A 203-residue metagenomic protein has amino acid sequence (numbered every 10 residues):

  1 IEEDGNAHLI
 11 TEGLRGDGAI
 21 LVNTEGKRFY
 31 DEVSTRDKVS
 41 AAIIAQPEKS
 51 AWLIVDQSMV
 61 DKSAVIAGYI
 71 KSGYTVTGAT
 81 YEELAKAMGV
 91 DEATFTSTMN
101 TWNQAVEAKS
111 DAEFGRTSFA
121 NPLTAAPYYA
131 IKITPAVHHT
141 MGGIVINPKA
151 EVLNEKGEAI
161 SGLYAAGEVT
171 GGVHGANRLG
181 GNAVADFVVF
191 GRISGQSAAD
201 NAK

Functional and structural regions predicted by a protein language model:
I1-K203: Residues forming the flavin
